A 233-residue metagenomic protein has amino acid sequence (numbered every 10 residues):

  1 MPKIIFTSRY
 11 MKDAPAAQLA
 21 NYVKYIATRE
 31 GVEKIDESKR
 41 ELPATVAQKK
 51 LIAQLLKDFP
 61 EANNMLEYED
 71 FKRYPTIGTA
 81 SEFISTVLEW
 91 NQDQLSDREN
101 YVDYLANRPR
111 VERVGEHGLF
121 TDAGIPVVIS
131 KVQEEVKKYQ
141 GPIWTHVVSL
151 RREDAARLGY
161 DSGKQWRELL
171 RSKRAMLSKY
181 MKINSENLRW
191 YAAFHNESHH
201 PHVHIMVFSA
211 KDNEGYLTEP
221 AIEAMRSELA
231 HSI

Functional and structural regions predicted by a protein language model:
M1-P201, I205-I233: N-terminal nicking endonuclease/strand-transfer module with a His-rich metal-binding environment and a catalytic Tyr
